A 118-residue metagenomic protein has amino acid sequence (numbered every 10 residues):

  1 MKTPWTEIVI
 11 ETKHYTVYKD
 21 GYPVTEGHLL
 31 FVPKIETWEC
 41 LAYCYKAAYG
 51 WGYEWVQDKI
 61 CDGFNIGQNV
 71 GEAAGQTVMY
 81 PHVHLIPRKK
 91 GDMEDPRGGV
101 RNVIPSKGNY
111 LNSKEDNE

Functional and structural regions predicted by a protein language model:
M1-E118: HIT superfamily nucleotide-processing domains
